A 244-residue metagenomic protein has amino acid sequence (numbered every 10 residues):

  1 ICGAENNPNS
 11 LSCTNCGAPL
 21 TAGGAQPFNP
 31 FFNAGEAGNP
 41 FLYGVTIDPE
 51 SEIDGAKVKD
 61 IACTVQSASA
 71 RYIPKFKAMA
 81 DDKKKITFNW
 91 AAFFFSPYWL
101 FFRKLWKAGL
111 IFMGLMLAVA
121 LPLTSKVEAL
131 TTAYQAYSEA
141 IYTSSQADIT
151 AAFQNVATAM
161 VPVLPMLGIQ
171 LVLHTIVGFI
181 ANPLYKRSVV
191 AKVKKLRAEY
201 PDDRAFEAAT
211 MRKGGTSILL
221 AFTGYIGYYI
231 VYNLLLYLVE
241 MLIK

Functional and structural regions predicted by a protein language model:
I1-F32: Cys/His-rich metal-coordination motifs, chiefly Zn-binding "fingers/knuckles"
G3-E5, P30, F41-Y43, K85 (+1 more regions): Helix-coil boundary and N-terminal low-complexity module in membrane systems
S10-C13, K107-A108, N182, K186: Internal amphipathic alpha-helical segments of the cytochrome P450 catalytic fold
S12, A91-F95, V163, G168: Glycine-rich, often proline-containing surface loops adjacent to acidic residues and nearby aromatics that form
P27-F76, D81, M116-K244: Transmembrane helix recognition focused on a "late"/terminal membrane span
R71-A108: Membrane interfacial helix-start motif at the N-side
G109-G114: Hydrophobic alpha-helical membrane segments of integral membrane proteins
